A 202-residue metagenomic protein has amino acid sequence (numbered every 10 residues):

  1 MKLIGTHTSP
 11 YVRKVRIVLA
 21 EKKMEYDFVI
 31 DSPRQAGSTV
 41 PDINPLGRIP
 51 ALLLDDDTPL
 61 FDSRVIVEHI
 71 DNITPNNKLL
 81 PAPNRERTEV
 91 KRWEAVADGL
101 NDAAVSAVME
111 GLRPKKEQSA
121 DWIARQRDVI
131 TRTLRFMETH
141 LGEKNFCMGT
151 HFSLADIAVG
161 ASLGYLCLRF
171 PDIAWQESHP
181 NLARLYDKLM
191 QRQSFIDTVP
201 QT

Functional and structural regions predicted by a protein language model:
M1-D121: GST-like domain detector, emphasizing the conserved glutathione-binding G-site in the N-terminal thioredoxin-like
D27, G149, D197-T198: A local structural micro-motif
L52, V90, M137, D156-I157 (+1 more regions): Residue-level signal for nonpolar/aromatic packing positions in well-ordered secondary structure
T74, L141-K144, Q193: A general structural signal marking secondary-structure boundaries and capping sites
A97-D187: GST-like fold's C-terminal all-alpha helical module
M109, V199-T202: Short coil/turn segments at secondary-structure boundaries
R184-T198: Charged phosphate-binding loop/patch that engages nucleotide di/tri-phosphates or the phosphate backbone of nucleic
